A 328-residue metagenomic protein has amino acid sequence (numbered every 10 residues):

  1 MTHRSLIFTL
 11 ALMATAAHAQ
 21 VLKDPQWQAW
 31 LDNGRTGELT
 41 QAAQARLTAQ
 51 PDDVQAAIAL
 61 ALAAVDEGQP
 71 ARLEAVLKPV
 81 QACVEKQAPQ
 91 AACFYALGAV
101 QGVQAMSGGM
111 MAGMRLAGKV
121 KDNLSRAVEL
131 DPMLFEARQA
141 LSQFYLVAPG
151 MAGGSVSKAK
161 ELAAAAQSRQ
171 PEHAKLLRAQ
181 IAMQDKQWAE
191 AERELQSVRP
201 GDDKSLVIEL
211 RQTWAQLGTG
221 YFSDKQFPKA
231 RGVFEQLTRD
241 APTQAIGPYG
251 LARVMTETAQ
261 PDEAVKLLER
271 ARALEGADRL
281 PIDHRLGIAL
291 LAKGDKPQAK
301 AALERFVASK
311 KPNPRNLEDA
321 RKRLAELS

Functional and structural regions predicted by a protein language model:
A14-E74, K78, E85, A325-S328: N-terminal leader/linker segments that initiate helical-solenoid repeat arrays
Q28, L62, A99, M106 (+7 more regions): Residue-level recognition of tetratricopeptide repeat
G34, G68-A71, G154, K186 (+3 more regions): Residue-level detector of the short coil/turn that links helix A to helix B within each tetratricopeptide repeat
L39, L73-V76, V120, A159 (+4 more regions): Single-residue signature of alpha-solenoid repeat helices
P51, A88, P132, R169-P171 (+4 more regions): Short coil turns that delineate tetratricopeptide repeat
Q55, A92, A99, E136 (+7 more regions): Start-of-helix register in tetratricopeptide repeats
D66, V103, V147-A148, Q184-D185 (+4 more regions): Register position in tetratricopeptide repeats
